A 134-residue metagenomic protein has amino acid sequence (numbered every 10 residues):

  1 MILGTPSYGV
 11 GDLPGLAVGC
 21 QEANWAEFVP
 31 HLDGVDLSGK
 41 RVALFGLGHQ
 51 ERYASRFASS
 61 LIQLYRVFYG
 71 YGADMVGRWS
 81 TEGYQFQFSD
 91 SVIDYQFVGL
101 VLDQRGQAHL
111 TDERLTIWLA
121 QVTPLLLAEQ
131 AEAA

Functional and structural regions predicted by a protein language model:
L3-A134: FMN-binding flavodoxin-like domain, especially the glycine-rich phosphate-binding loop
